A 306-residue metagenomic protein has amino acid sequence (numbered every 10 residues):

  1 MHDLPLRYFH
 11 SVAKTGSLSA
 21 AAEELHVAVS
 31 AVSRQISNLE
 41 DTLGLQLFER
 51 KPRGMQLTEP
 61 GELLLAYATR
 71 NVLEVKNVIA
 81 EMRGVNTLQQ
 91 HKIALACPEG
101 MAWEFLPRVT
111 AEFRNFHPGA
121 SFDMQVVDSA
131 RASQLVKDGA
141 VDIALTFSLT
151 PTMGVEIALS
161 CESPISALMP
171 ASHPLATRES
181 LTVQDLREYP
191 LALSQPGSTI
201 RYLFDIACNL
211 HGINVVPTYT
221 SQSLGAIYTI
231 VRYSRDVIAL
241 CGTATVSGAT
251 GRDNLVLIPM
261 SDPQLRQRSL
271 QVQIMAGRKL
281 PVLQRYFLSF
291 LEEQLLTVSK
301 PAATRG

Functional and structural regions predicted by a protein language model:
H10-A28: Short helix-boundary/capping micro-motifs
E40-L57, E62: A short LG(V/I)-centered, amphipathic sequence patch enriched for acidic residue(s) preceding the LG motif
T42-L43, L64-N86: Alpha-helical linker/hinge and terminal dimerization helices associated with HTH transcriptional regulators
T87, V155-I165, M169-L191: Flexible hinge/capping segments at coil-to-helix
Q90-T152, S221: Central regulatory/effector-binding core of bacterial HTH transcription factors
F105, V256-P301: A late-sequence structural motif
M153-L159, S163, G225-A276: Beta-alpha-beta core module
P190-H211, G242, L280-S289, V298-P301: Secondary-structure junction motif
